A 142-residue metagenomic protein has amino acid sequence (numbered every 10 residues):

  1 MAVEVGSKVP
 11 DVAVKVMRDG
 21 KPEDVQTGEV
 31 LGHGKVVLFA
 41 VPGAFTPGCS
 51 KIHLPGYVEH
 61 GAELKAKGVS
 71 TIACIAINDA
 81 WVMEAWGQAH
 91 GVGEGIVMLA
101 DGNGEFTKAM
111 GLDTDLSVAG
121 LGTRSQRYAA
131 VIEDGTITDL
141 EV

Functional and structural regions predicted by a protein language model:
M1-V142: Chalcogenol-based redox active-site neighborhoods
